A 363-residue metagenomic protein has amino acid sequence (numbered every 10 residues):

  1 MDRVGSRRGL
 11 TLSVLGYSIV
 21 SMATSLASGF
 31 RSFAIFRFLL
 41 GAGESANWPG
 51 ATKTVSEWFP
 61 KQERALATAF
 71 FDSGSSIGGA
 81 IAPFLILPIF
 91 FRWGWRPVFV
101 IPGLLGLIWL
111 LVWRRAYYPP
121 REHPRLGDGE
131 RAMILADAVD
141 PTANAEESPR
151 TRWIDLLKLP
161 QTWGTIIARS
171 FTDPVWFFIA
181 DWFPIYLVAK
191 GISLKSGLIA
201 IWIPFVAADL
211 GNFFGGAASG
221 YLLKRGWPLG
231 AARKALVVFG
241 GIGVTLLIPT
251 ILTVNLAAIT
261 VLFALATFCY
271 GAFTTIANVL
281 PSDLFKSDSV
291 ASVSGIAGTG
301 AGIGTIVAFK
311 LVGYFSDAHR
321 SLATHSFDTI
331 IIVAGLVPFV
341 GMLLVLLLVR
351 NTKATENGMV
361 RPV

Functional and structural regions predicted by a protein language model:
M1-R31: Conserved MFS/SLC helix-loop-helix module at the cytosolic interface between two early adjacent transmembrane helices
G5, L26-S32, G43, P60 (+1 more regions): Helix-breaking motifs and short loop linkers at transmembrane-helix boundaries and internal kinks in secondary membrane
F36-S75: Cytoplasmic helix-loop-helix junction between adjacent transmembrane helices in 12-TM secondary transporters
F71-P124: Helix-loop-helix hairpin linking two adjacent transmembrane segments in secondary transporters
F91-G103, A232-A235, Y314-V337: A membrane-interface helix-boundary motif in multi-pass transporters
L159-F213, Y270, T274-N278, A308-V312: Extracytoplasmic gate region of multi-pass secondary transporters
N212, L284-R320: A late C-terminal transmembrane helix in Major Facilitator Superfamily
G230-A277: C-terminal transmembrane helical hairpin of 12-TM major facilitator-type secondary transporters
